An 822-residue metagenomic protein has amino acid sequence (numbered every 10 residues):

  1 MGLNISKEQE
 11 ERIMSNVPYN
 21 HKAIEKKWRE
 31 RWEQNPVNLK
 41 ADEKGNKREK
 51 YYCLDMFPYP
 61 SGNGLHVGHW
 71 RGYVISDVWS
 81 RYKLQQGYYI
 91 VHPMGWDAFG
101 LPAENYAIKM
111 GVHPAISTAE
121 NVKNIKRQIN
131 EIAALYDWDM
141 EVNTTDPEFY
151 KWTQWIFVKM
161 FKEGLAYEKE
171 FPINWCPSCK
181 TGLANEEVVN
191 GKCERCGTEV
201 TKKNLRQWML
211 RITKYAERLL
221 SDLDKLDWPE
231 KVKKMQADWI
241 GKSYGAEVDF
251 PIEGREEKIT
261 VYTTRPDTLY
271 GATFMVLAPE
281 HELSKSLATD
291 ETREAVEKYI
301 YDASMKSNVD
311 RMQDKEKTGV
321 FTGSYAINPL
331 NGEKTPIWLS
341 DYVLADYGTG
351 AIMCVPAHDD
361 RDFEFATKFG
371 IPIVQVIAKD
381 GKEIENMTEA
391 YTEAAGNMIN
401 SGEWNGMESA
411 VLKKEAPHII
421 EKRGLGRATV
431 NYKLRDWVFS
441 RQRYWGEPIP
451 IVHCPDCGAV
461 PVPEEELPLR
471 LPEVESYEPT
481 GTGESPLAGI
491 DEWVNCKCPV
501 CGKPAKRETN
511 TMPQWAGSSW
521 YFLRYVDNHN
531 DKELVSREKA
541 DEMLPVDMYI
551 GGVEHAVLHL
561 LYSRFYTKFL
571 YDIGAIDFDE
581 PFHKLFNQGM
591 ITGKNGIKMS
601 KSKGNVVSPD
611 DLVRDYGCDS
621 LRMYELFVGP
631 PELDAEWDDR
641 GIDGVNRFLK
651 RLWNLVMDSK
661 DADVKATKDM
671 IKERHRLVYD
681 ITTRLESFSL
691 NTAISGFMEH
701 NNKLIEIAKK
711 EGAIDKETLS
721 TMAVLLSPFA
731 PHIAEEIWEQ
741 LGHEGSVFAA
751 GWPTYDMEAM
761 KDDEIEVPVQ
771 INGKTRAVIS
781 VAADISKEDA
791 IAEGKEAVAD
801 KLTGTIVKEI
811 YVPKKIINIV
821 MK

Functional and structural regions predicted by a protein language model:
G2-E11, P18, K26-K27, R31-L39 (+13 more regions): Residue patterns forming the tRNA-binding/recognition surfaces of aminoacyl-tRNA synthetases and related DALR
G2-R48, A278-H281, D290-R293, I371-G381 (+8 more regions): Basic, alpha-helical terminal appendages of large translation-related enzymes
R12-L54, L84-P93, S117-N124, W228 (+2 more regions): Conserved oxyanion/phosphate-binding beta-strand-loop segments in alpha/beta enzyme cores
D42-V112, T118, E141-I156, C179 (+3 more regions): N-terminal catalytic cores of NTP/NDP-binding nucleotidyl/phosphoryl-transfer enzymes
S76, Y89, H281-D380, E385 (+1 more regions): Catalytic alpha/beta core of large soluble enzyme barrels
D97, K162-C176, A428-A459, Q514 (+4 more regions): Helix-rich, typically C-terminal accessory recognition domains appended to large enzymatic cores
T213, R218-K242, A278-V320, E465-K497 (+1 more regions): Amphipathic alpha-helical
S324-L330, K334-Y347, V376, V494-P631: Alpha-helical recognition segments enriched in aromatics with Gly/Pro capping that present substrate-recognition
